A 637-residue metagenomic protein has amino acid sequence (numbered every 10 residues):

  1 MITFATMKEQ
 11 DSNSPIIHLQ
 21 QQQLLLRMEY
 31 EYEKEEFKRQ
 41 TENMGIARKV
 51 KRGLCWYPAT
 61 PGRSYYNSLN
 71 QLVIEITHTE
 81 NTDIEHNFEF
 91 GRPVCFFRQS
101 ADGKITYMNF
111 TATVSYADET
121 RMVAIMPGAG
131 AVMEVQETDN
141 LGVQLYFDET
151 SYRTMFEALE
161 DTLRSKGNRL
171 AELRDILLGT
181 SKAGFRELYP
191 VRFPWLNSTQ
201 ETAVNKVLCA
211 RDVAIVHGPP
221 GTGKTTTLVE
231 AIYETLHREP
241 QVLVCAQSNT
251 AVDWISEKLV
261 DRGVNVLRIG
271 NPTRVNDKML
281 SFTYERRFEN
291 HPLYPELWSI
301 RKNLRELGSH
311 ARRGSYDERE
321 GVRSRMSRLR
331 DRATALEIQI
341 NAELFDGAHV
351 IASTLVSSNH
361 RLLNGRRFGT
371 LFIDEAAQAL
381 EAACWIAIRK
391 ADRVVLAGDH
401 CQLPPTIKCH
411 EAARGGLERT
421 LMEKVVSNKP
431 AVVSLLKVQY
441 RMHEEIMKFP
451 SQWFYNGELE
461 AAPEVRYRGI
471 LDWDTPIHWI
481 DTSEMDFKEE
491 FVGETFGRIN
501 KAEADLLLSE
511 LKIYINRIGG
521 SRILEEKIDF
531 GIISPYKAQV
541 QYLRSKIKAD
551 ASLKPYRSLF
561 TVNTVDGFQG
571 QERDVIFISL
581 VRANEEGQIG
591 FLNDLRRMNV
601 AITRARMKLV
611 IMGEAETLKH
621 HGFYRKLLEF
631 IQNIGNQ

Functional and structural regions predicted by a protein language model:
M1-F90, M122, S151: A helicase ATPase "motif cassette" and its flanking acidic/Ser/Thr-rich regulatory loops
F4-Q23, N81-N205, D261, K278-K302 (+1 more regions): Pre-ATPase regulatory/linker segments immediately N-terminal to the P-loop/RecA-like helicase/translocase core
A59, N109-A112, F560: Small-residue-enriched segments and motifs
E75, C95-F97, T113, L243 (+5 more regions): Beta-strand cores of modular interaction/reader domains in eukaryotic scaffold and signaling proteins, especially PDZ
T82, P190, Q339, V562-T564: Short, solvent-exposed loop/turn positions at domain surfaces that link secondary-structure elements or cap domain
S100, L178-E289, R328-E460, K626-Q632: ASCE P-loop NTPase helicase motor core
R238-P240, S248, V356-Q637: Conserved helicase motor core of SF1/SF2 NTP-dependent helicases
Y284-S327, I388-K390, I602: ATP-hydrolysis module of ASCE/P-loop NTPase motor domains, specifically the Walker B Asp-Glu catalytic pair
